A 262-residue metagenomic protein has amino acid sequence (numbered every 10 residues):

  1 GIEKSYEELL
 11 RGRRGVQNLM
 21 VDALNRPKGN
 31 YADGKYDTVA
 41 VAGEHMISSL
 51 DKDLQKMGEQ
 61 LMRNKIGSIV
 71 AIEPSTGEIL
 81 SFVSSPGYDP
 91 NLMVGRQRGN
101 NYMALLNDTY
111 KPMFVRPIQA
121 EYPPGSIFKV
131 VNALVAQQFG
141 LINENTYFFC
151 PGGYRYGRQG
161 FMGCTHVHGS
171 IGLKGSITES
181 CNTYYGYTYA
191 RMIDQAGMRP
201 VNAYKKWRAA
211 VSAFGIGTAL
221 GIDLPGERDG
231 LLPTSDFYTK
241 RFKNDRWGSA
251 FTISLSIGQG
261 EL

Functional and structural regions predicted by a protein language model:
G1-N18: Short, Φ-rich (hydrophobic/aromatic) sequence segments
E7, R14, I47, E59 (+3 more regions): Amphipathic, well-packed alpha-helical segments that form the structural scaffold of globular domains
V21-T38, S75-S126, V131-L262: Beta-lactam-recognizing serine transpeptidase/beta-lactamase-like catalytic domain environment
P27-S68, S75: Conserved, well-ordered alpha-helix/loop/beta-strand core segments that scaffold catalytic motifs
